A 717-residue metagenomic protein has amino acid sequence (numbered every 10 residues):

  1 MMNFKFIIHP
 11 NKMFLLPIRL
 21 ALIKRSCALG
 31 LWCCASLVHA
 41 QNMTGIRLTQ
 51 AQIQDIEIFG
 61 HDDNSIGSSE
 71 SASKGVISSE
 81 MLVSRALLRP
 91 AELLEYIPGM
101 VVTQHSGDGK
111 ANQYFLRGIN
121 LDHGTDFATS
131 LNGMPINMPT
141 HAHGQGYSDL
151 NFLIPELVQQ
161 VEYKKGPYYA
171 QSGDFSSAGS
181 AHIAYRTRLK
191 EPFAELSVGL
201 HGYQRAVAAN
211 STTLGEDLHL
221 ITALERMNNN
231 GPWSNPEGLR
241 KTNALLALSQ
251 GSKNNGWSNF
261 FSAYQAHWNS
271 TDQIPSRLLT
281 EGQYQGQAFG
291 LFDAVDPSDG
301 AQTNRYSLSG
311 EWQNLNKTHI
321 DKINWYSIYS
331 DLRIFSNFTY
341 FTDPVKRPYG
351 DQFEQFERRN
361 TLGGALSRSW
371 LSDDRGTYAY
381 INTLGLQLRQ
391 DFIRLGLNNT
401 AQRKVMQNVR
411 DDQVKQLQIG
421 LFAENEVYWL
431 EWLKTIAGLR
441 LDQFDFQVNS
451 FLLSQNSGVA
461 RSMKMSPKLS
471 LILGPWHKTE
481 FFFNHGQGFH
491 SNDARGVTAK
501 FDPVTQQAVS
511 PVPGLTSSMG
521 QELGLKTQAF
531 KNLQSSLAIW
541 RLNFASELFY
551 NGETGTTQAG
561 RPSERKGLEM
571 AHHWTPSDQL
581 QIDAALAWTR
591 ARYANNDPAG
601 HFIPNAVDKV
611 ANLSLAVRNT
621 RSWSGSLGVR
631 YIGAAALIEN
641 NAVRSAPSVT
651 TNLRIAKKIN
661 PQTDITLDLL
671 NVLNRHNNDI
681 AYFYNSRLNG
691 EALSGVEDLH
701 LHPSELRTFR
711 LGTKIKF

Functional and structural regions predicted by a protein language model:
F59, I66, K74, A91 (+1 more regions): Extracytoplasmic beta-strand/coil segments of soluble accessory domains associated with Gram-negative outer-membrane
P135-K165, A184: Short acidic/polar hinge/loop motifs at secondary-structure boundaries that mediate gating or recognition
K165-A170, G179-T212, N229-S234, E522: Short strand-turn segments of transmembrane beta-barrel domains in outer membranes, especially the first one or two
V198-N228, W233-Q273, D299-I320, W370 (+4 more regions): Transmembrane beta-barrel wall of Gram-negative outer-membrane proteins
G251-Y264, A301-F451, A529, L533-I539 (+1 more regions): Face-selective signature of the C-terminal outer-membrane beta-barrel domain
E311-Q313, I320-F338, G474, E480-G486 (+4 more regions): Membrane-embedded beta-barrel scaffold of Gram-negative outer-membrane proteins
S367-L371, Q443, S536-A545, A559-E639 (+1 more regions): Gram-negative outer-membrane beta-barrel transporters
F489, W540, A634, K657-F717: C-terminal beta-signal and adjacent terminal beta-strands/loops of Gram-negative outer-membrane beta-barrel proteins
